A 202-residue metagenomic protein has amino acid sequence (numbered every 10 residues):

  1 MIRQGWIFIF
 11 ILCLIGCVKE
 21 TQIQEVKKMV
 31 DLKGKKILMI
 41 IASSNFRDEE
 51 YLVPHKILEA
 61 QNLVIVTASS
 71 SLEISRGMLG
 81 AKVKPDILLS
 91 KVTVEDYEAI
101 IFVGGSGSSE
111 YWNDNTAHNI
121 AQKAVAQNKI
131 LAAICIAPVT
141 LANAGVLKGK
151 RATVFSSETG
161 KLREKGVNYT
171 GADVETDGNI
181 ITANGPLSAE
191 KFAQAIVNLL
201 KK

Functional and structural regions predicted by a protein language model:
M1-G5: Positively charged n-region of N-terminal signal peptides that target proteins for export
I7-I15: Bacterial N-terminal signal peptides
V18-Q127, L131, T140-A144, K161-G171 (+1 more regions): Extended, subdomain-level signal for the structured scaffold at the beginning of enzyme domains
L131-A132, A152: A short beta-strand/loop micro-motif in the catalytic core of glycosyltransferases that engages the nucleotide-sugar
C135: Catalytic nucleophile serine of serine hydrolases, specifically the conserved "nucleophile elbow" pentapeptide
K148-S156, Y169-A172: Short hydrophobic/aromatic-enriched beta-strand-loop microsegments
